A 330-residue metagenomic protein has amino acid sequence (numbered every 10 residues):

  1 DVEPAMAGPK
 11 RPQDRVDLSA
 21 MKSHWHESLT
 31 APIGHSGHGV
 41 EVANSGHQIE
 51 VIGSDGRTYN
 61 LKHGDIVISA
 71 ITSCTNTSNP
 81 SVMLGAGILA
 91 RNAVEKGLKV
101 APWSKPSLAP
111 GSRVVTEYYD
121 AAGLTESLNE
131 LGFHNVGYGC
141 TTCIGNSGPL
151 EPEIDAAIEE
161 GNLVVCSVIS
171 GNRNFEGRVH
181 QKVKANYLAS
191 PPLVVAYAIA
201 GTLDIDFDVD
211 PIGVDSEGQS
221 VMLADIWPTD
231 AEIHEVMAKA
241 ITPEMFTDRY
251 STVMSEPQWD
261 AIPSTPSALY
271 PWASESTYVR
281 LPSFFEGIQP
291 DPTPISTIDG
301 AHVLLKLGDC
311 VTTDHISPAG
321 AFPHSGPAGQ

Functional and structural regions predicted by a protein language model:
V2-G123, A261-Q330: Non-catalytic terminal/interface segments that mediate subunit docking, oligomerization, and allosteric communication
D17, N60, V67-T72, K105-L108 (+13 more regions): Structured core elements
A20-S23, E27, A31, E130 (+5 more regions): Charged/polar, solvent-exposed surface patches and flexible loops
V82-L84, A90-K105, V115, H134-P257: Mobile "lid/hinge" segments at catalytic clefts and subdomain interfaces of large enzymes
L124-S147, F322-Q330: Active-site rim segments in enzyme catalytic domains, especially the processed small/beta chain of N-terminal
E126-E130, S255, P263: Short, charge-rich amphipathic segments
